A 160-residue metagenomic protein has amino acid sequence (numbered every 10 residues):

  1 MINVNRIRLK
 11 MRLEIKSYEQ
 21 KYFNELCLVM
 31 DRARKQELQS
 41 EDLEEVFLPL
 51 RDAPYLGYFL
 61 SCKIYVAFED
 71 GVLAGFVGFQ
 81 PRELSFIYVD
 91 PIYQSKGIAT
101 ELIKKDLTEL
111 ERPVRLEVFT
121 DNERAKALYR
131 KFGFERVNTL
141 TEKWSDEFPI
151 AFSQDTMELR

Functional and structural regions predicted by a protein language model:
K10-L28: A short beta-loop-alpha structural element at the N-terminal edge of CoA-dependent acyl/N-acetyltransferase catalytic
F23, L28-P54: Conserved GNAT-fold acetyl-CoA-binding loop/helix
S61-G75: Conserved beta-hairpin
V77-S85: Conserved donor-binding loop and adjoining core beta-sheet/short helix segment in diverse acyl/aminoacyl transferases
L84-Q94, V118-F119: A short, internal acetyl-CoA/4′-phosphopantetheine-binding micro-motif in the GNAT/acyltransferase core
S95-T108, K126-A127, K131: Conserved acetyl-CoA-binding loop-helix of GNAT-fold acetyltransferases
R115, F119-K126, R130-F132, N138-R160: C-terminal "cap" of GNAT-fold acetyltransferases
